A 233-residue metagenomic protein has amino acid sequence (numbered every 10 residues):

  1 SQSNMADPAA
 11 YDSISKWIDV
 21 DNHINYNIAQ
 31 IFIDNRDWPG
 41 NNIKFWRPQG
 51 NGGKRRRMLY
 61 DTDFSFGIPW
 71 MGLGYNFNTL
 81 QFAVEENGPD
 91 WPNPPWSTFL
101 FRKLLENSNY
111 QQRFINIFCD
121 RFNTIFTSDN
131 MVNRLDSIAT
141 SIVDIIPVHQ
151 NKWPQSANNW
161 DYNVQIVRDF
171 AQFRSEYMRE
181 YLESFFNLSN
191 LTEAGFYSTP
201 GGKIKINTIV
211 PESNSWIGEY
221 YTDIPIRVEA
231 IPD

Functional and structural regions predicted by a protein language model:
S1-T199: Middle-to-C-terminal accessory/interaction subdomains
F185-D233: Secondary-structure capping and domain/repeat boundary segments
